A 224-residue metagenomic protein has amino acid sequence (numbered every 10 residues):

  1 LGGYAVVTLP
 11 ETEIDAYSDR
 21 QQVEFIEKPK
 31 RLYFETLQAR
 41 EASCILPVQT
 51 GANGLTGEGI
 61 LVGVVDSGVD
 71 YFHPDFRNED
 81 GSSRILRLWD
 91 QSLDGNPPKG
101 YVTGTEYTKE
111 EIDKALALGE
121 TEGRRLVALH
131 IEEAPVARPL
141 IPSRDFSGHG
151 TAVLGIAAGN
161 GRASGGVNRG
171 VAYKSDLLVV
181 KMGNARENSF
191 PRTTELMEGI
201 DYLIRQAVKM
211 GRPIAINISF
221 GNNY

Functional and structural regions predicted by a protein language model:
L1-L61, G68-R84: Autoinhibitory propeptides
E11-I14, G150, L154, M197-I200: Extracytoplasmic/secreted envelope proteins and their assembly/folding machinery, especially bacterial periplasmic
R20, Q206-M210: Alpha-helix C-cap/termination motif
R31, M182, G221: Short, ordered loop/turn segments at secondary-structure junctions
E35, N222-Y224: Substrate-binding/specificity loop regions of serine endopeptidase catalytic domains, predominantly subtilases
T50-T194, M210-A215, Y224: Subtilisin-like serine protease catalytic core
N217-S219: Active-site neighborhood of phospho(di)ester-bond hydrolases with catalytic His/Asp-centered motifs
